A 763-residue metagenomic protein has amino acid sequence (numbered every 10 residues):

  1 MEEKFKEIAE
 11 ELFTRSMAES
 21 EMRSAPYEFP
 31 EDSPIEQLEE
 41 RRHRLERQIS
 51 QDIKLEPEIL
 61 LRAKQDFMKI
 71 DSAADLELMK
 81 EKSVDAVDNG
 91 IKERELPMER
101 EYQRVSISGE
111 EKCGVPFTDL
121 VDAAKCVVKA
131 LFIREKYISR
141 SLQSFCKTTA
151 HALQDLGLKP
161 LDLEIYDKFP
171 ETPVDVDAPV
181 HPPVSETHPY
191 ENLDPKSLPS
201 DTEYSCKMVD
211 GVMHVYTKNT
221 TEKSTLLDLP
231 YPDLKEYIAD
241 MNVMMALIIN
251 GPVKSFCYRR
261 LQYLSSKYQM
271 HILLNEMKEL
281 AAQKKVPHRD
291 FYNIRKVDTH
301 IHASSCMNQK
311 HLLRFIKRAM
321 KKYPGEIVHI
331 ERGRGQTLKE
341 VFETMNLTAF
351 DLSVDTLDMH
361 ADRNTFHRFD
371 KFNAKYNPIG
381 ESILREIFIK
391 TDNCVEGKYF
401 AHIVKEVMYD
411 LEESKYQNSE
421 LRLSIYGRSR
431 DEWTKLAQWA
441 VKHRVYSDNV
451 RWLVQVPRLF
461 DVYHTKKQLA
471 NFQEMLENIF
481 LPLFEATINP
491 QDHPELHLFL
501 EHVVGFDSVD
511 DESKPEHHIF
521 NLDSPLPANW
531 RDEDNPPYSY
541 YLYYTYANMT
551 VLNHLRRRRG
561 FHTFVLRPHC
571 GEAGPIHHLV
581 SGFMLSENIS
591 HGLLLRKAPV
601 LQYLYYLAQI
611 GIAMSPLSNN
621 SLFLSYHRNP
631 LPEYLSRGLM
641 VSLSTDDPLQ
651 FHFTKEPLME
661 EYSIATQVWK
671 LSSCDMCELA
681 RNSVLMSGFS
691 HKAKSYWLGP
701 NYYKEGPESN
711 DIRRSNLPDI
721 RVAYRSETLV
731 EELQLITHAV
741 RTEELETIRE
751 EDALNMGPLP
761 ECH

Functional and structural regions predicted by a protein language model:
M1-H763: Metal-cofactor-binding active-site regions of metalloenzymes
